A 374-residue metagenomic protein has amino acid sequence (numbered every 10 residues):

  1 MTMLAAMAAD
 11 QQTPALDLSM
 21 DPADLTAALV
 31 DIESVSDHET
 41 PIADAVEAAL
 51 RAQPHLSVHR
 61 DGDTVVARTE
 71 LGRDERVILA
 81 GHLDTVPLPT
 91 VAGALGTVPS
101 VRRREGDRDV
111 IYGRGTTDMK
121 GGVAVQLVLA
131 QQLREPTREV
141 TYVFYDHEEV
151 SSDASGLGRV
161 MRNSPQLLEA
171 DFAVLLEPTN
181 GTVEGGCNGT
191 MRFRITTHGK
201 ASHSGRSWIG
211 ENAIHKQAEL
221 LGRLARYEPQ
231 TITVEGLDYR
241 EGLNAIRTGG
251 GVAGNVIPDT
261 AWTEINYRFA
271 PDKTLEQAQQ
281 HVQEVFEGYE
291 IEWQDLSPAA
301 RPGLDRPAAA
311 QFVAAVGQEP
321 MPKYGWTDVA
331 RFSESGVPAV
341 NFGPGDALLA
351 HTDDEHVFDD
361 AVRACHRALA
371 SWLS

Functional and structural regions predicted by a protein language model:
T2-P89, T260-N266, H281-E284, D359-R363 (+1 more regions): N-terminal helical capping/dimerization or prosegment-like subdomains of hydrolases acting on amide or phosphate bonds
L4-Q11, P178, G185-G186, R192-S374: Metal-dependent amide/peptide-bond hydrolase catalytic core, centered on the "pita-bread" metallohydrolase fold
V46, V123-L133, L157-V160, Q217-L220 (+2 more regions): Buried hydrophobic packing segments
A52-R60, V101-R102, G288-E292, G317-M321: Short secondary-structure junctions
V65-T69, G106-G113, I291: Generic recognition of long tandem-repeat/solenoid scaffolds
R76-T141, G156, D353: Active-site metal-coordination/substrate-binding segment of hydrolases, especially metallo-dependent peptidases
R104-D109, L129-V143, Q166-E169, L224-V234 (+1 more regions): Phosphate-handling active-site elements
M119-R192: Acidic/histidine-rich catalytic neighborhood of metal-dependent amide-processing enzymes
